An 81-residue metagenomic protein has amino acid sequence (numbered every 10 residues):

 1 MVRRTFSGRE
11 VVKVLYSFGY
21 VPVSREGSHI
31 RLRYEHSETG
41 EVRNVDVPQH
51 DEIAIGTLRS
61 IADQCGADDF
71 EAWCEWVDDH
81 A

Functional and structural regions predicted by a protein language model:
M1-E26: N-terminal first-folded block
V12, E26, G40, W76-D79: A generic structural signal for solvent-exposed, polar alpha-helical segments
V12, R31, S60: Short, electropositive, low-hydrophobicity segments enriched in small/polar residues
V14-S17, P48, G56, H80: Compositionally biased, intrinsically disordered low-complexity segments
P22-G56, Q64-C65: A short, structured beta-strand/loop element
E52-A81: C-terminal structural segments of small proteins and small subunits
